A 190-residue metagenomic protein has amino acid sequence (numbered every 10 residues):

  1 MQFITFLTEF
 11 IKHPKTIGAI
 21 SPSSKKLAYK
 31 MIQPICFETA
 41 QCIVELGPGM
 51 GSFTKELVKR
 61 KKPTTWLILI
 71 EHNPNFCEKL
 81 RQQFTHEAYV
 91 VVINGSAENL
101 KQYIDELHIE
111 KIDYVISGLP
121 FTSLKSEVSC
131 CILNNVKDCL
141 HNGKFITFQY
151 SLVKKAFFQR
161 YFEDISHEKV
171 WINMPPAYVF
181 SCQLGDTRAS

Functional and structural regions predicted by a protein language model:
F3-E38: Class I SAM-dependent methyltransferase Rossmann-like catalytic core, especially the SAM/SAH-binding loop
A40-G49: Conserved class I S-adenosyl-L-methionine
M50-P63: Conserved SAM-binding loop of SAM-dependent methyltransferases across substrates and taxa, primarily the Class I
W66-E71: Conserved SAM-binding motif I beta-strand of class I
F76-I109: S-adenosyl-L-methionine
C130-N142: A short glycine-rich, Lys/Arg-flanked "PGG" loop and its adjoining helix->strand segment in the class I
H141-S151: Conserved beta-strand signature within the Rossmann-like core of class I S-adenosyl-L-methionine
F158-R188: Active-site capping/gating segments
